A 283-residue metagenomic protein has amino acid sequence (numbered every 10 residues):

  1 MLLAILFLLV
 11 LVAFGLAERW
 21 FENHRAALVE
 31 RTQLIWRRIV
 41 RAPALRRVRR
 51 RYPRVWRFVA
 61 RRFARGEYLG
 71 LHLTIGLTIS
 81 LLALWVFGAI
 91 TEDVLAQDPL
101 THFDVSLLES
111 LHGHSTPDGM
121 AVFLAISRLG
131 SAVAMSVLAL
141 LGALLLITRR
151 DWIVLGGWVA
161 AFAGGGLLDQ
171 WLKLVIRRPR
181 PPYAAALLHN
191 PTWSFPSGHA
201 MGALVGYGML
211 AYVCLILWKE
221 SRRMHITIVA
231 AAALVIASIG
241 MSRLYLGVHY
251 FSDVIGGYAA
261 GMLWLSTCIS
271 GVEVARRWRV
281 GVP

Functional and structural regions predicted by a protein language model:
M1-A134, I176, R180-P182, A186-L187: N-terminal transmembrane-helix/juxtamembrane module of multi-pass inner/ER membrane proteins
M1-L6, L16-V40, Y183-P283: Membrane-embedded catalytic cores of phosphoryl/pyrophosphoryl-handling enzymes
W20, H24, I90, S106 (+6 more regions): Membrane-spanning helices that line or support transport/gating and their immediate boundary helices in channels
A60, V137-L145, I236-G240: Hydrophobic, membrane-inserted alpha-helices
R61-L69, L73, P117-L124, L146 (+5 more regions): Membrane-helix interfacial "entry" motifs
T91-H112, G119, V133, V137-A230: Membrane-interface loops
